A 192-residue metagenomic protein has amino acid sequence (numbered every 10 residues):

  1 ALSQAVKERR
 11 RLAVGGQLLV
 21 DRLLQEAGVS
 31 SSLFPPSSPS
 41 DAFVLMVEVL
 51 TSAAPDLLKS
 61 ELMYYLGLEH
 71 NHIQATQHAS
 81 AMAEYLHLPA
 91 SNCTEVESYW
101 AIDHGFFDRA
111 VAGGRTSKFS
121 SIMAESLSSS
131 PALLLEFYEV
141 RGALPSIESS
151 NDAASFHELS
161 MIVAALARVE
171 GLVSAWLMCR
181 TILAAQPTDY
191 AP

Functional and structural regions predicted by a protein language model:
A1-P192: Alpha-helical solenoid scaffolds
